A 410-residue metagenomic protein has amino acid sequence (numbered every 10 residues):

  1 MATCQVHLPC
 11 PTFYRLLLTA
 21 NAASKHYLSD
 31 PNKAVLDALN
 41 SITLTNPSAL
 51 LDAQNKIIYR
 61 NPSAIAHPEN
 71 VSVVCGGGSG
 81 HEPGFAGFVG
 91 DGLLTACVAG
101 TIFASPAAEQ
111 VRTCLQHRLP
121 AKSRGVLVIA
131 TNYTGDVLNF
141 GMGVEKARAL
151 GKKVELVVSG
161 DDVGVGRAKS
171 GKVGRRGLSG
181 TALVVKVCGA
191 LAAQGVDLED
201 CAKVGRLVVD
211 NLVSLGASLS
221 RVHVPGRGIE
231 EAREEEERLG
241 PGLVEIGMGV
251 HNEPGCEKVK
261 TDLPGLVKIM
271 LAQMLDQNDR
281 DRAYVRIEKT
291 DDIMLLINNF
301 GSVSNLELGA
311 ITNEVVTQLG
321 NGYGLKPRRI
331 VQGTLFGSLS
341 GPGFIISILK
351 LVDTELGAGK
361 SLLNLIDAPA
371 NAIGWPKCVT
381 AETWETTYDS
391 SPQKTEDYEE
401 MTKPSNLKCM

Functional and structural regions predicted by a protein language model:
C4-M410: N-terminal loops that bind phosphate or other acidic moieties and the adjacent beta-alpha structural core
